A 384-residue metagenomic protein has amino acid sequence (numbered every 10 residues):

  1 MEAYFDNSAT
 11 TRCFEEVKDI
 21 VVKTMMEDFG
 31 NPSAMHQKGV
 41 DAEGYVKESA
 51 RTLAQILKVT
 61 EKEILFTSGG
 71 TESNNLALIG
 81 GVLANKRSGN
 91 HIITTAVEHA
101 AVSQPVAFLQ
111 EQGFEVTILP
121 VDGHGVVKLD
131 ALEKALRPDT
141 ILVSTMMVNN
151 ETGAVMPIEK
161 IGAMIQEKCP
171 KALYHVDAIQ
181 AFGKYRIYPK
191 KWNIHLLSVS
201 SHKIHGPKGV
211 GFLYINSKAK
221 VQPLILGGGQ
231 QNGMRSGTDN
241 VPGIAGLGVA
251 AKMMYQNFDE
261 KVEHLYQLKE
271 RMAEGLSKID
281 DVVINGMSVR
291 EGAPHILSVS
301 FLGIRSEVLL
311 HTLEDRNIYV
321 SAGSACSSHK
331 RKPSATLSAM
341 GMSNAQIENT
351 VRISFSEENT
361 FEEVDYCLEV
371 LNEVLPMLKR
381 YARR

Functional and structural regions predicted by a protein language model:
M1-R384: Pyridoxal 5′-phosphate
